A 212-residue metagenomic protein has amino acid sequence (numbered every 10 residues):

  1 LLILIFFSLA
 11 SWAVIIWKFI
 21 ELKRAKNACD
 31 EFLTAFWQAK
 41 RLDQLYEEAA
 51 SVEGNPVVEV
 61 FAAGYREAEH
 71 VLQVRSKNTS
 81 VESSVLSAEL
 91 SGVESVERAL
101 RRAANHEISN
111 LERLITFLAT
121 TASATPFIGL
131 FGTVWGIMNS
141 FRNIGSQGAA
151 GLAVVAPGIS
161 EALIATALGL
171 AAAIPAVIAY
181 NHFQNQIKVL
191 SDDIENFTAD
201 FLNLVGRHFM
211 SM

Functional and structural regions predicted by a protein language model:
L1-T34: Hydrophobic membrane-targeting segments
L4-S8, R113-N143, S160-H182: Bilayer-spanning, highly hydrophobic alpha-helical transmembrane segments
A13, R102, A119, G132 (+1 more regions): A cross-family signal for key residues in well-ordered alpha-helices that form functional helical elements
V14-K23, A173-Q186: Alpha-helical transmembrane segments of multi-pass membrane proteins
I16, A49-A50, L163: Generic short alpha-helical hydrophobic face used as a protein-protein interaction/packing hotspot
K26-T125, N139-G151, I178-M212: Predominantly long cytosolic amphipathic alpha-helical stalk/bundle segments
G148-A162: Hydrophobic alpha-helical transmembrane segments and adjacent short intramembrane/lumenal linkers of inner/organellar
